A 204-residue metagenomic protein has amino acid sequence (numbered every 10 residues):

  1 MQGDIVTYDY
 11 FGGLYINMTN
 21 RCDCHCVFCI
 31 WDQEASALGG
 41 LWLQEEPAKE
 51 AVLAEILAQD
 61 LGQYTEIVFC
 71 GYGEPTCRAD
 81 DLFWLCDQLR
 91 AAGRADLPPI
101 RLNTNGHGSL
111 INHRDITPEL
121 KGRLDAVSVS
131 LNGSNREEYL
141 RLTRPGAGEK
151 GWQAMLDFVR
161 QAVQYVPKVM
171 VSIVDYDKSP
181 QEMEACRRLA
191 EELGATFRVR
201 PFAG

Functional and structural regions predicted by a protein language model:
M1-G3, L53-I56, H113-I116: A generic local structural motif
G3-A48: Canonical Radical SAM [4Fe-4S] cluster-binding loop centered on the CxxxCxxC motif and its immediate flanking residues
Y8-Y10, Q59-Q63, K121-G122: Flexible, charged surface loops at secondary-structure boundaries
Y15, I30, V68, S128 (+1 more regions): Conserved beta-strand positions in the central sheet of alpha/beta enzyme cores
D32-V68, D80, W84: Conserved alpha-helical substructure of the radical SAM core
A35, G73, G133: Flexible, active-site-proximal loop/turn residues at the rims of small-molecule/cofactor binding pockets and catalytic
V68-E74, N105: Glycine-rich beta-strand-to-loop/alpha-helix junction loops that act as flexible
C77-G204: Conserved AdoMet/S-adenosylmethionine-binding subsite of the radical SAM
